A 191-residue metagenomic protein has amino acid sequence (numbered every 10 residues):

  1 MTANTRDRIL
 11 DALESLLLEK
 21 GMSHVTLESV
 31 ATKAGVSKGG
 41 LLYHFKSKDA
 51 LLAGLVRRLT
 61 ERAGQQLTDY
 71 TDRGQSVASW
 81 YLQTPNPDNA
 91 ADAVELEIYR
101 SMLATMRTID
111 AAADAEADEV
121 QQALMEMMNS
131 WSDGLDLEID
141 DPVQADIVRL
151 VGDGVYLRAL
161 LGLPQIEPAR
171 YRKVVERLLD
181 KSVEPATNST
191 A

Functional and structural regions predicted by a protein language model:
M1-T2: Charged, compositionally biased N-terminal leader segments and the immediate start of the first structured element
R8, L16-A50, G54: Helix-turn-helix
L52-L59, Q66: Alpha-helical DNA-contacting segments of helix-turn-helix folds
Q65-R100: Hydrophobic alpha-helical connector segments
Y81-P85, Y99-M106, V148-V155: Short alpha-helical scaffolding segments that buttress acidic/His motifs in well-ordered protein cores
D92-A93, A111-M125, N129-A191: Hydrophobic/aromatic-rich alpha-helical bundle segments in the mid-to-C-terminal region
